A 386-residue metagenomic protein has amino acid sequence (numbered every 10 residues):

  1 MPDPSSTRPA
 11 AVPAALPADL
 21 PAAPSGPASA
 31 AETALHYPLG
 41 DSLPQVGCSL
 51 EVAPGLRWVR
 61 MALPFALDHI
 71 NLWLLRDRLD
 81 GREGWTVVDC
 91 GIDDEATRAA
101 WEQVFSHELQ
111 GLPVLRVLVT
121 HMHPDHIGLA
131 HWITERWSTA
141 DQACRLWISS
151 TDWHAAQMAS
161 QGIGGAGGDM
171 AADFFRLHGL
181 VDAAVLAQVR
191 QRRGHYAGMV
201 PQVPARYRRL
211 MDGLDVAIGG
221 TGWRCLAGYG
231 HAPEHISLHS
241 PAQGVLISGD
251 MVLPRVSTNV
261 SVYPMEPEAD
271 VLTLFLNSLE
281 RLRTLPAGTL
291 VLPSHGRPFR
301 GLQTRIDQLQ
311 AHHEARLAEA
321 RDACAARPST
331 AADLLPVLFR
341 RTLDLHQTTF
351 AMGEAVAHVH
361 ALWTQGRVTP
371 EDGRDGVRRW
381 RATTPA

Functional and structural regions predicted by a protein language model:
P2-P38, A318-A386: C-terminal regulatory/interaction regions
V46-Q110, S237-P254: Conserved beta-strand hairpin/beta-sheet module of binuclear metal-dependent hydrolase folds, prominently
V52-R60, R192-M199, G219-T221: Short Pro/Gly-enriched beta-strand edge/turn motifs at strand-loop
F65-L67, R208-L210, Y229-A232, A386: A short catalytic or substrate-binding loop motif that flags glycine-/basic-rich loops and adjacent residues that bind
H69-N71, Q157-G162, T258-V260, T304-R305: Short aromatic-enriched loop/helix-cap "lid" or pocket-rim segments at secondary-structure transitions that line
R82-E95, Y196-Y207, D215-A217, G222-L317: Metallo-beta-lactamase
A96-R98, E102-V216, G244, R300: Active-site HxH/HxHxD metal-binding segment of metal-dependent hydrolases
T120-H126, S149, Y229-H231, H235 (+2 more regions): Histidine-centered divalent metal-coordination motifs
